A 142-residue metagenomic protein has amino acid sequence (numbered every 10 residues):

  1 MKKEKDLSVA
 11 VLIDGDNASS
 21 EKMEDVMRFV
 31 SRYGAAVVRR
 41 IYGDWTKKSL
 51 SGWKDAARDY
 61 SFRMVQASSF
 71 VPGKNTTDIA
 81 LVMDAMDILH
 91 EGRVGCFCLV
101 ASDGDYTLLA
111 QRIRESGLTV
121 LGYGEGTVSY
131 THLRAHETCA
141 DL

Functional and structural regions predicted by a protein language model:
M1-H90, Q111-R114, T119: Domain-level signal for Mg2+-assisted phosphodiester chemistry and nucleotide/NA-binding surfaces in nucleic-acid
G15, S69, S102-G104, E125-T127: Short, ordered loop/turn segments at secondary-structure junctions
N17, Y106, E137: Short, glycine/acidic-enriched loop or turn micro-motifs at the edges of active sites
Y42, G95-S102, L109, I113 (+1 more regions): Acidic beta-strand-to-loop metal/phosphate-binding motif
L50, Y106-T107, V128-Y130: Short, well-ordered alpha-helical microsegments
T119-Y130: A short glycine-rich beta-strand->turn/loop micro-motif centered on a GG-aromatic cluster
T131-T138: Conserved small/polar residues in nucleotide/adenosyl-binding loops
